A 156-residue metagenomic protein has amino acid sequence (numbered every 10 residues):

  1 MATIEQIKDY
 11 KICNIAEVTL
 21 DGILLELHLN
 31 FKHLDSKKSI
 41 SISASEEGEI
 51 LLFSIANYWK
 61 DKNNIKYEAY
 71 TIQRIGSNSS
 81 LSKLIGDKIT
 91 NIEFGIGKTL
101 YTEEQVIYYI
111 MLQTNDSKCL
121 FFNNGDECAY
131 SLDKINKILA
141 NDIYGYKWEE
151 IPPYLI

Functional and structural regions predicted by a protein language model:
M1-I156: Surface-exposed, interaction-prone regions used to assemble/regulate multi-protein complexes
